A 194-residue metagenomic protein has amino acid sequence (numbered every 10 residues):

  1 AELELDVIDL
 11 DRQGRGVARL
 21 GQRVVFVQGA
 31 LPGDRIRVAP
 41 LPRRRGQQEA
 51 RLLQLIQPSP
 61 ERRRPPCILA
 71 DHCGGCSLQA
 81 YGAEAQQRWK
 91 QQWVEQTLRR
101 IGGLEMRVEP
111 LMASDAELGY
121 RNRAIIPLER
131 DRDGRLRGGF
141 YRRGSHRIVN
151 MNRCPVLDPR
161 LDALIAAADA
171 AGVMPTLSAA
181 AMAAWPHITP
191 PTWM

Functional and structural regions predicted by a protein language model:
A1-M194: Accessory RNA-recognition modules of RNA-modification enzymes
